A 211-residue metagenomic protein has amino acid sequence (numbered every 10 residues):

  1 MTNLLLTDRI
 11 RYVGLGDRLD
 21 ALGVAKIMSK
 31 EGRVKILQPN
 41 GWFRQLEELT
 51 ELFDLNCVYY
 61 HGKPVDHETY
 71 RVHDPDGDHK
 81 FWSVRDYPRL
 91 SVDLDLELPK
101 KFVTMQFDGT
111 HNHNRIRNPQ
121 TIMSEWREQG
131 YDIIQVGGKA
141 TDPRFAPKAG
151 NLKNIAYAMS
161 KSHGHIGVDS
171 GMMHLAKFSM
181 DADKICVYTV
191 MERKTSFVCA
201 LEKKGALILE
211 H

Functional and structural regions predicted by a protein language model:
M1-H211: Catalytic machinery of carbohydrate-active enzymes, primarily nucleotide-sugar-dependent glycosyltransferases
